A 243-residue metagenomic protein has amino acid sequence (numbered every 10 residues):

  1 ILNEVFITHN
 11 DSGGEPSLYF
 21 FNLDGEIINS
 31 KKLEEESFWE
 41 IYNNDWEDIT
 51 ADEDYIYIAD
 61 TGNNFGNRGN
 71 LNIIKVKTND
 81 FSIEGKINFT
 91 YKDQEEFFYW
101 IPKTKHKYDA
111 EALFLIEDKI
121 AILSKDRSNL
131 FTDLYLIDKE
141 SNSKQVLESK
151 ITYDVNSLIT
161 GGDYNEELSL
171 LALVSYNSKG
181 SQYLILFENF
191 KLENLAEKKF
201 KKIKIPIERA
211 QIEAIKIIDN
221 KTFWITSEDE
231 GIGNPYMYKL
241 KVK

Functional and structural regions predicted by a protein language model:
I1-K243: Sequence/structural signature of beta-propeller domains
